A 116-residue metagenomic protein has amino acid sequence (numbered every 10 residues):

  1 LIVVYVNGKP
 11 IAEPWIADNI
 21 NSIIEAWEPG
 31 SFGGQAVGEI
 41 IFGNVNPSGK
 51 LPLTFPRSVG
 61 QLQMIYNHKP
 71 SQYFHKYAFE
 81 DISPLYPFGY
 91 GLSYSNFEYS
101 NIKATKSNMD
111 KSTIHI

Functional and structural regions predicted by a protein language model:
L1-I2: Hydrophobic anchor at the start of a short beta-strand that flanks the dinucleotide cofactor-binding loop
V6-I116: Secreted, periplasmic, or luminal enzymes acting at the cell surface/secretory milieu
